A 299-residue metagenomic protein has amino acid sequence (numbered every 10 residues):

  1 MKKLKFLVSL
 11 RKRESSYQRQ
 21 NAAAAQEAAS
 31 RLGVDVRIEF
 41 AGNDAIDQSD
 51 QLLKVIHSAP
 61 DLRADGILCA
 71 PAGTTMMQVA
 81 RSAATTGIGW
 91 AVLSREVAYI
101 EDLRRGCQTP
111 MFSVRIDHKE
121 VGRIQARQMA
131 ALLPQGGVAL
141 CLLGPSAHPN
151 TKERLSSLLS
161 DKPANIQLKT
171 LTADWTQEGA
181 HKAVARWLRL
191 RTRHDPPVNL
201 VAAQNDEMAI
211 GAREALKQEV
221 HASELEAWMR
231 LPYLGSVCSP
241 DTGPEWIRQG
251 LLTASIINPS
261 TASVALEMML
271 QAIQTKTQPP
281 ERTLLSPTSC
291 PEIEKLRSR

Functional and structural regions predicted by a protein language model:
K2, L142, D161-K162, I257-R299: Hinge/cleft segment of the Venus flytrap/periplasmic-binding protein
K5-A24, R37-L53, P71-T74, A147-K152 (+1 more regions): Extracytoplasmic "Venus flytrap"
L10-R11, F40, V114-I116, L140-P149 (+1 more regions): Short beta-strand->loop
Y17-L32, V121-Q125, P149-Q167, G179 (+2 more regions): Short, solvent-exposed amphipathic alpha-helices that sit in or adjacent to ligand/effector-binding or catalytic
A29-I46, V138-C141, L159-H181, R230: Short beta-strand elements in bilobed, periplasmic/extracellular small-molecule ligand-binding domains
Q48, M111-A139, A180-H181, C238-P244 (+1 more regions): Hydrophobic alpha-helical segments within soluble ligand-binding/sensing domains
G66-T86, K169, A173-E245: Hydrophobic alpha-helical
V79-E120, P240-R248: Flexible loop/hinge segments that line or gate small-molecule binding clefts
